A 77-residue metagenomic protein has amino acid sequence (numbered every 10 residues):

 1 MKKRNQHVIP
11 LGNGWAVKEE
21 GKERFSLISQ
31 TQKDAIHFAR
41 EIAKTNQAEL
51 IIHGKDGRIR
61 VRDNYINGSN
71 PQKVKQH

Functional and structural regions predicted by a protein language model:
K2-R24: Short aromatic-glycine-(Arg/Gly/Cys) micro-motifs in beta-strand/loop hairpins
K22-K33: A short, exposed loop/beta-hairpin motif centered on an aromatic-Gly-Thr core
E23, G57-I59: Residue-level signal for glycine
E41-H53: Short arginine-rich
I59-H77: A cross-kingdom feature marking charged/low-complexity
